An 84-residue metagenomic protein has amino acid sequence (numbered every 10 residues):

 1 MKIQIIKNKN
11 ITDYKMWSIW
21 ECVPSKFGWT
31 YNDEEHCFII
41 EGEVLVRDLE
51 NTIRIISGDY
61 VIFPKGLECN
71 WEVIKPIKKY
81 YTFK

Functional and structural regions predicted by a protein language model:
K2-I3, N10-S18, K78-K84: Double-stranded beta-helix
Q4, D13-N32, S57, P64-G66: Conserved short histidine dyad/triad with adjacent acidic residue
W29, V46, K79-T82: Short hydrophobic/aromatic-rich beta-strand segments that constitute the beta-sheet cores of beta-sandwich/beta-barrel
Y31-V46: Short, conserved beta-strand element in jelly-roll/cupin
K65-K84: Ligand-binding loop in jelly-roll beta-barrel domains
